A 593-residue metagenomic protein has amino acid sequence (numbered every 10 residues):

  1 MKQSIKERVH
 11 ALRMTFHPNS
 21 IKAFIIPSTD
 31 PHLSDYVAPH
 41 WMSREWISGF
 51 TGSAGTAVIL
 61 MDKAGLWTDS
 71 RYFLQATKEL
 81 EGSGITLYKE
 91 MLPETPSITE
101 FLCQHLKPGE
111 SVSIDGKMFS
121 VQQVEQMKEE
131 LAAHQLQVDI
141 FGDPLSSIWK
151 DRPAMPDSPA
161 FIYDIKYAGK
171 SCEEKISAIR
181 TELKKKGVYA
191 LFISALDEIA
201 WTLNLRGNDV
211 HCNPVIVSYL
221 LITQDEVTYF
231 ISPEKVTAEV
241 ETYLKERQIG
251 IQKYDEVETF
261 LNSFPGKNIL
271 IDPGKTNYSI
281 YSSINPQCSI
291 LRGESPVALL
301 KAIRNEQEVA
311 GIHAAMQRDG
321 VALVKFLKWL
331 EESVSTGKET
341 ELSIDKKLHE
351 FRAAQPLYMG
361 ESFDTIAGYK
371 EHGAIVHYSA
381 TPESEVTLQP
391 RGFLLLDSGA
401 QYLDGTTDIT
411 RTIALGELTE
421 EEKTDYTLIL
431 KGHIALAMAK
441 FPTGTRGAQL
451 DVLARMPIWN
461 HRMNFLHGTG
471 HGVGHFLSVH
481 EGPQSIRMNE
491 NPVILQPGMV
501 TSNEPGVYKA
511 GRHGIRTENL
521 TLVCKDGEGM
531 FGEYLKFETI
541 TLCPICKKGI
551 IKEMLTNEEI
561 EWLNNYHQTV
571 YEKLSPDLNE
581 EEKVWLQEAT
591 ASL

Functional and structural regions predicted by a protein language model:
M1-L593: Active-site neighborhoods and metal-handling regions in enzymes and metal-associated proteins
